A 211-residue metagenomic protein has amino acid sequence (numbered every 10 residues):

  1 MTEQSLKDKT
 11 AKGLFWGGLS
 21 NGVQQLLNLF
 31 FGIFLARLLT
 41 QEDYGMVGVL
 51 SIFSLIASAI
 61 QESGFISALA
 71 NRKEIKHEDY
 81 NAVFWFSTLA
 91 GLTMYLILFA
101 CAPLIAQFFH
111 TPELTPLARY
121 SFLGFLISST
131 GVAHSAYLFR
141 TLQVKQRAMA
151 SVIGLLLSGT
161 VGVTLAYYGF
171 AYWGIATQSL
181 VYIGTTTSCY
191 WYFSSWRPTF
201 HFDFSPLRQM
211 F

Functional and structural regions predicted by a protein language model:
M1-L6, T10, K145, S188-F211: Interhelical loop/hinge segments that connect adjacent transmembrane helices in multipass membrane
T2-T10, A36-Q41, L55-T88, I105-A106 (+1 more regions): Transmembrane-helix boundary and interhelical linker motifs in polytopic inner-membrane proteins
L6-S63, A90-A102, G154-V163, Q178-T186: Signature of the first transmembrane helix
K9-G17, V83, L117, A133 (+3 more regions): Hydrophobic alpha-helix/TM-entry signal in multi-pass membrane transporters
A36-L50, R72-V83, Y95-F122, L165-A176 (+1 more regions): Membrane-interface helix-capping segments at transmembrane helix termini in multi-pass transporters
A59-S63, T130-A133, S188-R197: Juxtamembrane membrane-interface segments at transmembrane alpha-helix termini
T115-F122, A150-S195: Hydrophobic alpha-helical transmembrane segments
F125-L126: Short hydrophobic/small-residue motifs within alpha-helical transmembrane segments of multi-pass transporter-like
